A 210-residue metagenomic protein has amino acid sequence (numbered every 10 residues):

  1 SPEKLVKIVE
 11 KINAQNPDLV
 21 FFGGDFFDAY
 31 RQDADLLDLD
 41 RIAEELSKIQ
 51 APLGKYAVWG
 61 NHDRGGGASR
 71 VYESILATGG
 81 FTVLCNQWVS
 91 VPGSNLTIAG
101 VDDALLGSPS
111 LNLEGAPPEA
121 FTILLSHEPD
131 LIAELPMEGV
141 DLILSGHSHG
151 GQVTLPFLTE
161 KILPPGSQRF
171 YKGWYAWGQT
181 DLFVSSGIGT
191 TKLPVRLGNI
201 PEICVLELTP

Functional and structural regions predicted by a protein language model:
S1-T82: Membrane-embedded segments
K4-V6, A34-L39, R70-E73, L113-E114 (+3 more regions): Short, glycine/charged-enriched secondary-structure capping and boundary segments
L5-K7, D40, C85, G107-L111 (+1 more regions): N-terminal post-signal-peptidase region of extra-cytosolic proteins
L19-D25, G54-N61, L84-Q87, I123-S126 (+2 more regions): Active-site neighborhood of phospho(di)ester-bond hydrolases with catalytic His/Asp-centered motifs
F26-A29, N61-G65, V89, D103-L106 (+3 more regions): Solvent-exposed loop/turn segments at secondary-structure junctions within structured extracellular/periplasmic domains
Y30-Q32, G66-A68, G93, A133-L135 (+1 more regions): Extracytoplasmic/secreted cell-surface and envelope-processing proteins
R70, S74, T78-F81, C85-W88 (+3 more regions): Binuclear metal-dependent hydrolase catalytic cores centered on His/Asp/Glu-rich metal-binding motifs
P129-E207: Conserved beta-sheet core of the metallophosphoesterase superfamily
